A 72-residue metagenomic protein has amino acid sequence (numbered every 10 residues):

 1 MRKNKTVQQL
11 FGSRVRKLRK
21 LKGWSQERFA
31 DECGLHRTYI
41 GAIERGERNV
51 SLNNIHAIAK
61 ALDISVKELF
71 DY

Functional and structural regions predicted by a protein language model:
M1-L10: A detector for short, charged/polar N-terminal pre-domain segments
Q9, K20-L21, N49: Short amphipathic helical patch at the helix-1/turn junction of helix-turn-helix
S13-E32, A57: Short basic helix-loop element that most often maps to the first helix and adjoining turn of HTH DNA-binding modules
V15, F29-A30, I40-I43, L69: Conserved hydrophobic/aromatic packing and binding residues within compact polymer-binding modules
L35-R48: Recognition helix of helix-turn-helix/homeodomain-like DNA-binding domains that insert into the DNA major groove
N54-E68: DNA major-groove recognition helix of helix-turn-helix/homeodomain DNA-binding modules
